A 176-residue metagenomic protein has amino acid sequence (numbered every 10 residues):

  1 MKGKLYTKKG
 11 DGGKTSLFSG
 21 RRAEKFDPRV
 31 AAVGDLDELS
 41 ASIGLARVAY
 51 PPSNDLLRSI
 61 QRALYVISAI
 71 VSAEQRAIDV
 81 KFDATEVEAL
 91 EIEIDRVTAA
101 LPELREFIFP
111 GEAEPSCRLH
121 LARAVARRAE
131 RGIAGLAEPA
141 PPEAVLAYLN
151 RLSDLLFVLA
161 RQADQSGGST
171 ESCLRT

Functional and structural regions predicted by a protein language model:
M1-T176: Phosphate/pyrophosphate-binding loop motifs in nucleotide- or prenyl diphosphate-using proteins
